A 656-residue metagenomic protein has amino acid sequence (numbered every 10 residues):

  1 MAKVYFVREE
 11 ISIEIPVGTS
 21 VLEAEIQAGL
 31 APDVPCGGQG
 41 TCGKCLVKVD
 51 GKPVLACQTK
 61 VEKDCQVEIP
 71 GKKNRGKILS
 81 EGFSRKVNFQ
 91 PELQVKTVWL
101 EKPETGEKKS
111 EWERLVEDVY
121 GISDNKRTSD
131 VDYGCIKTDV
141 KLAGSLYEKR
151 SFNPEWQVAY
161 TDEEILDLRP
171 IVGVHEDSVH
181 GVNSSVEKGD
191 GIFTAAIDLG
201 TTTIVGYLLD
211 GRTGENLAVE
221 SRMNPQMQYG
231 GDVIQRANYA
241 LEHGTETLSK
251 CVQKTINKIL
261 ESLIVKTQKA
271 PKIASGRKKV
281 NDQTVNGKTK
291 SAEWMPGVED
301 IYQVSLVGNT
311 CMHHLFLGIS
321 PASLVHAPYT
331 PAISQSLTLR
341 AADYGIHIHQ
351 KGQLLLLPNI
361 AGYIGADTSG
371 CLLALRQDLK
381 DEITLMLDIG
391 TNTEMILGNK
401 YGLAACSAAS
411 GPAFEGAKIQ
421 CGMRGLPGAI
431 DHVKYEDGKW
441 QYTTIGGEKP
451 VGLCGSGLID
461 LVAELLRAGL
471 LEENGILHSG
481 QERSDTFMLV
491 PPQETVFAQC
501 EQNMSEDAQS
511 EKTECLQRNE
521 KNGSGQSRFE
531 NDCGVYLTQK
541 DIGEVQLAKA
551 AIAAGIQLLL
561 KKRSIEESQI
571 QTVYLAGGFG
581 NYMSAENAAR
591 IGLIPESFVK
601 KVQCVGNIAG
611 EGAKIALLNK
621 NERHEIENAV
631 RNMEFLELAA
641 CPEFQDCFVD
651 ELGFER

Functional and structural regions predicted by a protein language model:
A31-K63: Local cysteine-cluster metal-coordination motifs and their immediate loop/turn environment, predominantly Fe-S cluster
G51-F193: Fe-S ferredoxin-like electron-transfer domains and their immediately adjacent linker/connector regions across
K72-T105, L355-T368, C604, I615-R656: Acidic, glycine/GT-rich loop-and beta-edge segments that sit at the periphery of enzyme/chaperone cores
K96-E104, W294-P331, M583, R590-P595: Short beta-strand-loop/turn "lid" adjacent to the catalytic site in phosphate-handling enzymes
V131-D132, T138-E163, T330-C406, D437 (+2 more regions): ATP-dependent carbohydrate kinase catalytic cores
G200-T201, G206-I234, S323-S336, G370-L373 (+2 more regions): Glycine-rich phosphate-binding loop of actin/hexokinase-like ATP-binding domains
T255-K266, T368-C371, L375, V545-S568: Phosphate/ATP-binding catalytic cores across multiple sugar-kinase/actin-like superfamilies, primarily ASKHA
I565-S568, T572-E627: Catalytic phosphate/nucleotide-handling subdomain of diverse soluble enzymes
